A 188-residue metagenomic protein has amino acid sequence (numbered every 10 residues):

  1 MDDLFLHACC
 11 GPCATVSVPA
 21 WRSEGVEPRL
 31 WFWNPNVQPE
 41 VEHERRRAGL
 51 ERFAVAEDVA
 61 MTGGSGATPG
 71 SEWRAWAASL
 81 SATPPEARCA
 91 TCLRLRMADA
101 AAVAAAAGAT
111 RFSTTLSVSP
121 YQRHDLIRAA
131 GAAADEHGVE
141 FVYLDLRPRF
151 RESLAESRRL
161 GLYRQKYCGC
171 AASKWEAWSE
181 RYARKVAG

Functional and structural regions predicted by a protein language model:
M1-G188: Nucleotide-activated chemistry modules centered on ATP-dependent adenylation/adenylyltransferase
